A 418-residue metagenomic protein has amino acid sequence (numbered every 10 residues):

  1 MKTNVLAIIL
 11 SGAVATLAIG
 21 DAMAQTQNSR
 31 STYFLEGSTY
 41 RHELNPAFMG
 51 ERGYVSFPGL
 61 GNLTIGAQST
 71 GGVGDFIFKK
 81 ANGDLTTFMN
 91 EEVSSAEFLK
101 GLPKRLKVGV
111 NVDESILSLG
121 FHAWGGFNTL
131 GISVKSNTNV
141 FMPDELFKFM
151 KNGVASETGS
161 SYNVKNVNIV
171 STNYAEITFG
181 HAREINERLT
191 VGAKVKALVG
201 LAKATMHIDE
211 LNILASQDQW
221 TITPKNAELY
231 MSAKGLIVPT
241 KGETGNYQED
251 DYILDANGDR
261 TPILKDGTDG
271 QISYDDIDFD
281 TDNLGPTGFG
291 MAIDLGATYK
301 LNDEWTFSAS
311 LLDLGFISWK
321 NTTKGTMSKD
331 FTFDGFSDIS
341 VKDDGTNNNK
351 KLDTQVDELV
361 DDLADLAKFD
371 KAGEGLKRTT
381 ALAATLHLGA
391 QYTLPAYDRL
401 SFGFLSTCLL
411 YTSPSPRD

Functional and structural regions predicted by a protein language model:
M1-N28: Bacterial Sec-dependent N-terminal signal peptides
N28-T32, Y54-N283, K320-L366: A subset of solvent-exposed loop/turn segments in beta-rich extracellular surface proteins, enriched in glycine
Y40-H42, V110-S115, S171-I177, F289-I293 (+2 more regions): Residues that define the transmembrane beta-barrel architecture of outer-membrane proteins
P46, F57-G59, L130-I132, V191-A193 (+5 more regions): Membrane-embedded beta-strand positions of outer-membrane beta-barrel proteins
A47, G120-H122, G180-A182, K194 (+2 more regions): Transmembrane beta-barrel domains of outer membrane proteins
E51-V55, W124-N128, E187-V191, M291 (+3 more regions): Outer-envelope beta-barrel architecture signal
G296, D353-L409: Detector for outer-membrane/organellar transmembrane beta-barrel domains, recognizing the amphipathic beta-strand
Y411-D418: Conserved small/polar residues in nucleotide/adenosyl-binding loops
